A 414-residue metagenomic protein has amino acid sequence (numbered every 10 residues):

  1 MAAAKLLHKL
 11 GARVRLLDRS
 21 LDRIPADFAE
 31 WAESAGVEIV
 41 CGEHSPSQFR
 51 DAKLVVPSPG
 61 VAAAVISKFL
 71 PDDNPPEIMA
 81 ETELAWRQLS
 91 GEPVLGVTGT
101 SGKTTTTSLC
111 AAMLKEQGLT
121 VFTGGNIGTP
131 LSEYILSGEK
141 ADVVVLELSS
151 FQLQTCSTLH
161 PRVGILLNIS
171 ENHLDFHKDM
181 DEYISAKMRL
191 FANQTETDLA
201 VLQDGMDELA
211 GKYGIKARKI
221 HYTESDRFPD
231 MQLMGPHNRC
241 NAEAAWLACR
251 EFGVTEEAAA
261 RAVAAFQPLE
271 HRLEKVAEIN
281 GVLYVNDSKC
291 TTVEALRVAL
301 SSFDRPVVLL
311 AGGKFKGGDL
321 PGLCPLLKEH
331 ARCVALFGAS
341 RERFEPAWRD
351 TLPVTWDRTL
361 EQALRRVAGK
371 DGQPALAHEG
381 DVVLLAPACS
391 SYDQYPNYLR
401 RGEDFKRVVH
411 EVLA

Functional and structural regions predicted by a protein language model:
M1-A80, L84, M234: N-terminal leader/targeting and accessory segments in enzymes
A3-L10, T120, M231-A331, P346-R349: Nucleotide phosphate-binding/pyrophosphate-handling subdomain across enzymes that bind or process nucleotide phosphates
L7, V55, V97, N126 (+10 more regions): Residue-level signal for inorganic ion chemistry
K9, P46-R50, P59-D204, E208-K216 (+3 more regions): Phosphate-binding loop of NTP-binding sites
R13-D18, F122-T123, V145, H221 (+1 more regions): Short beta-strand "acidic-cap" motif of Rossmann-like dinucleotide-binding folds
R13-S20, A200-D204, L310-A311, H330-A339: Short internal beta-strands
R19, F28-E30, G36, P321-D381: C-terminal helical cap/extension that packs against the catalytic core of soluble nucleotide-cofactor enzymes
K53-L54, V143, V163, L199 (+3 more regions): Structural motif
